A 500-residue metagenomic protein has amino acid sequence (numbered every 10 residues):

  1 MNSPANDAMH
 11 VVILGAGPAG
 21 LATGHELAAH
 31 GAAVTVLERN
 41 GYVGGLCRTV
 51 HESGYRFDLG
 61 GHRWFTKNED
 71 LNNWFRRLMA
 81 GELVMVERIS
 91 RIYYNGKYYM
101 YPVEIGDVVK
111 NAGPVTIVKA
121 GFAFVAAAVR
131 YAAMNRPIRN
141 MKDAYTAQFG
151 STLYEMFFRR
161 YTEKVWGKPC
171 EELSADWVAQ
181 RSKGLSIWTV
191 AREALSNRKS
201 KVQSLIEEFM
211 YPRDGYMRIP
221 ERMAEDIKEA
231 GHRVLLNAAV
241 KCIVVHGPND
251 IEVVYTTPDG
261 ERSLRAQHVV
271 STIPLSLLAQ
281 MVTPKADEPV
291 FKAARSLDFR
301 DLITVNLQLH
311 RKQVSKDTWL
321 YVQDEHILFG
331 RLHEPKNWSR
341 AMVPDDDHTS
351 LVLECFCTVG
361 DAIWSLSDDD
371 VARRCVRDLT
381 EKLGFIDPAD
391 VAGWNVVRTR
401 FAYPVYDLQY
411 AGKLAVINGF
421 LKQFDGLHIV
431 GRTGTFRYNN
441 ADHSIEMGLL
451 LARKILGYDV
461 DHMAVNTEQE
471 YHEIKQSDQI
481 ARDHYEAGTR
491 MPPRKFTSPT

Functional and structural regions predicted by a protein language model:
M1-D7: A short, basic/flexible loop-to-alpha-helix module at the beginning of a structural domain
N6, H30, A238-F385, V397 (+3 more regions): Mid-domain catalytic core of redox enzymes that form a hydrophobic substrate pocket/lid adjacent to a catalytic redox
M9-V36: N-terminal Rossmann-like FAD-binding beta1-loop-alpha1 element of flavoenzymes
A19, Y42, S276: Conserved Rossmann-like nucleotide-cofactor binding loop
A28-H51: Glycine-rich FAD pyrophosphate-binding loop
S53-A132: Dinucleotide-binding Rossmann-like beta1-alpha1 core, especially the glycine-rich loop that anchors the ADP
V108-V109, A120-F122, A126-I251, T257 (+1 more regions): Active-site/ligand-binding neighborhood in enzyme catalytic cores
R400, D407-T500: C-terminal lid/capping helical subdomain adjacent to the catalytic/cofactor pocket in oxidative enzymes
